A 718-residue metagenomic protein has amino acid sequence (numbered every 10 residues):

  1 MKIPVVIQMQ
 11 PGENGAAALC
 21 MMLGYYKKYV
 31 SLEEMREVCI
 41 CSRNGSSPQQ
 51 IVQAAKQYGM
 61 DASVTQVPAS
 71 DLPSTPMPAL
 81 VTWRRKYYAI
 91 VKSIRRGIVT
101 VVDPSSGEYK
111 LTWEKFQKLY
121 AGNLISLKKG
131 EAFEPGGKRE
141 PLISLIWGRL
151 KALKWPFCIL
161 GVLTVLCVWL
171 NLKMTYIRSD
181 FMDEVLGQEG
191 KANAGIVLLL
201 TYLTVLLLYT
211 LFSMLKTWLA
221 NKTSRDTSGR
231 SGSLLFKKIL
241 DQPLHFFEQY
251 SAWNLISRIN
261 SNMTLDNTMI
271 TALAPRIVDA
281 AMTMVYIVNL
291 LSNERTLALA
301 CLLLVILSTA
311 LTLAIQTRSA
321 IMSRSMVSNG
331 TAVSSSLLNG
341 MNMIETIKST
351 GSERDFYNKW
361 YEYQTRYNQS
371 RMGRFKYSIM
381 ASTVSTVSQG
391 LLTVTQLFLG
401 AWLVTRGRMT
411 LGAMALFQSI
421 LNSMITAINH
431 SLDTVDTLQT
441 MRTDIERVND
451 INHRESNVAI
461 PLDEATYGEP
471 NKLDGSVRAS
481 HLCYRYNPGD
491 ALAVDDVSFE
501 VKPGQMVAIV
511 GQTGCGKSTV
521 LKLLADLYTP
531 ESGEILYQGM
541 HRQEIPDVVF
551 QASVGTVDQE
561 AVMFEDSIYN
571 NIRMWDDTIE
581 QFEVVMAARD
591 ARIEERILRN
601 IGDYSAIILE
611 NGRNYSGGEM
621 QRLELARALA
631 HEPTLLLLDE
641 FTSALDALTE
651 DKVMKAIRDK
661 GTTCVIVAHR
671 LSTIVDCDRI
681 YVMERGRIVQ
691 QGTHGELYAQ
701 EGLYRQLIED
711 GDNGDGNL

Functional and structural regions predicted by a protein language model:
M1-K173, L186-L198, K216, A220 (+7 more regions): Membrane-integrated ABC transporters
K154-M174, L186-G229, K237, E248 (+3 more regions): Transmembrane-helix motif of ABC transporter permease domains
L160, T164-C167, L198-M214, P275-S325 (+3 more regions): Transmembrane helices of ABC transporter permease
L240-V285, N342: Juxtamembrane loop-to-helix connectors within ABC transporter transmembrane domains
N329, E345-S352, K376, S423-N452: Cytosolic ends of transmembrane helices, especially the final helix of ABC transmembrane type-1 domains
R485, D558-E610, L703-Q706, D712: Conserved "ABC signature" C-loop
T519, A552-T556, E560, I568-N571 (+2 more regions): ABC-family ATPase nucleotide-binding domain "signature/switch" substructure
A525: Helix-to-loop junction immediately C-terminal to a conserved catalytic motif
